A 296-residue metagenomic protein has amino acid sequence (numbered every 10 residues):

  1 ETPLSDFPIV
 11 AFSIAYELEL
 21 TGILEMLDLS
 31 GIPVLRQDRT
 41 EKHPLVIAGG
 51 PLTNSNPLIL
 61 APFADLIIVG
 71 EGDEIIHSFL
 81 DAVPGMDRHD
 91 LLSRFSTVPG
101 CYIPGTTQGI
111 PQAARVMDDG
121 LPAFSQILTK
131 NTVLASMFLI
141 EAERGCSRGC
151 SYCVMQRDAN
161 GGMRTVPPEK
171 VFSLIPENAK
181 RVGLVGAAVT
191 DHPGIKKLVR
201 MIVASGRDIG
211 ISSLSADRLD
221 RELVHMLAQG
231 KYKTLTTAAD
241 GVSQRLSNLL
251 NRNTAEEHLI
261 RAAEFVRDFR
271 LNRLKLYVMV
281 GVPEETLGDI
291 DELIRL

Functional and structural regions predicted by a protein language model:
T2-G109: Glycine-rich beta-alpha loop elements in corrinoid/cobalamin-binding modules across cobalamin-dependent enzymes
S5, I47-G49, N54, I76 (+5 more regions): Structured alpha-helical segments in the cores of large, soluble enzyme domains
F7, T129-N131, Y152-D158, V242-S247: Gly-rich Lys/Arg/Thr-decorated short loops/hinges at beta-loop-alpha junctions or inter-strand turns that position
I9, L18, F172-L296: Conserved SAM/AdoMet-binding glycine-rich loop
A15-E17, P51-T53, D73-E74, R144-R148 (+5 more regions): Short, glycine-/Ser/Thr-/acidic-enriched flexible segments
S93, T129-T132, A142-E143, H225-Q229 (+1 more regions): Replace "in large, NTP-powered and nucleic-acid-processing enzymes" with "in large, NTP-powered factors and other
V98, Y102-I140: N-terminal [4Fe-4S]-dependent radical SAM core
T132-P168: Canonical Radical SAM [4Fe-4S] cluster-binding loop centered on the CxxxCxxC motif and its immediate flanking residues
